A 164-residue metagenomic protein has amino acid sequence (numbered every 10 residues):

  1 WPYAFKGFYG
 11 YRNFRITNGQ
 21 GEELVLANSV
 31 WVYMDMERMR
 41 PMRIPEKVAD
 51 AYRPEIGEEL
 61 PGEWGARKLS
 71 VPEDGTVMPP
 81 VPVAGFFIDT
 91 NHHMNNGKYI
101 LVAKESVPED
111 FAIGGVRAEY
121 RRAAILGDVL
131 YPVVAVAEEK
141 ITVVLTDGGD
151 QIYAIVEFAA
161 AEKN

Functional and structural regions predicted by a protein language model:
P2-A66, A124-L126, A135-N164: HotDog/MaoC-like acyl-thioester-processing domains
V30-M39, I44-A49, R53-K98, E105-D110: Catalytic strand-loop segment that frames the active site of acyl-thioester-processing enzymes
G75-A159: Acidic/His-leaning functional-site neighborhoods
